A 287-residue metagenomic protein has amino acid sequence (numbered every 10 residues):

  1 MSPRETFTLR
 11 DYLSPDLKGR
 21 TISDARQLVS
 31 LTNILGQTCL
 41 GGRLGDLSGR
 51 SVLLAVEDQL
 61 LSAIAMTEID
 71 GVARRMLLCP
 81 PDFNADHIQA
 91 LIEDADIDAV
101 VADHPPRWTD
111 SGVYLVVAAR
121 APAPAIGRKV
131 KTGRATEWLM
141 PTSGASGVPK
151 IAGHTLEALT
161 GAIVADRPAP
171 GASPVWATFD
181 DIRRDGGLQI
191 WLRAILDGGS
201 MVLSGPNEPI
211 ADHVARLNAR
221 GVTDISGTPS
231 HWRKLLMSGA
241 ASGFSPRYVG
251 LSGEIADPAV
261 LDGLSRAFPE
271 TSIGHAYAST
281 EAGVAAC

Functional and structural regions predicted by a protein language model:
F7-D46, Q59, I88-Q89, H154-E157: Conserved AMP-binding/adenylate-forming core of the ANL superfamily
R10-D11, L60-L78, Q89, D166-R167 (+1 more regions): Hydrophobic alpha-helical segments in the ANL/AMP-binding
L28-S30, A135-V164: Conserved AMP-binding A3 loop
L40-D82, T178-I182: Conserved AMP-binding/adenylate-forming
V56-E57, L77-A90, G199-L217: ATP-dependent adenylate-forming carboxylate-activation enzymes
P106-E137, G153, G161-I163: Flexible, low-complexity linker/hinge segments
A162-V175, R183-T223: Conserved AMP-binding/adenylation subdomain of ANL enzymes
D224, L236-C287: Gly/Ser/Thr-rich phosphate-binding loop
